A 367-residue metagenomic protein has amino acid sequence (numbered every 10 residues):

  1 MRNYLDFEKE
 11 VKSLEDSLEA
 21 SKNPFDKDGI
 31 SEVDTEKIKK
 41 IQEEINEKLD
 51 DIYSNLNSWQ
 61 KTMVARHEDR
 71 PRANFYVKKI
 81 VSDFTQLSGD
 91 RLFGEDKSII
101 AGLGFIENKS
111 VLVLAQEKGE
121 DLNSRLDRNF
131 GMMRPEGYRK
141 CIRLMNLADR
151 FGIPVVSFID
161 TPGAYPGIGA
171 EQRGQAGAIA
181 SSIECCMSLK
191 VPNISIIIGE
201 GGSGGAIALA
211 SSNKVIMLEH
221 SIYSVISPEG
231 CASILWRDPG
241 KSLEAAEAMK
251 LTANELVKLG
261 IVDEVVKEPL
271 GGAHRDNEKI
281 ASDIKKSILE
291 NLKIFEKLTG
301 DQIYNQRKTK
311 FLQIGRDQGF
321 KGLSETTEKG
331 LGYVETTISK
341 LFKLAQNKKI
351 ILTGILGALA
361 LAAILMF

Functional and structural regions predicted by a protein language model:
M1-S110, E278-F367: Intrinsically disordered, low-complexity segments enriched in small/flexible residues
R2, I159-L289, K297: Conserved catalytic cores of soluble enzyme domains, especially glycine-rich substrate-binding beta-alpha loops
L14, N57, V113, D160 (+3 more regions): Terminal peptide-recognition signature
E47, S54, K79, L87 (+4 more regions): Glycine-rich beta-alpha loop segments
T62-A65, L126-F130, G271-H274: Short hinge/gating elements
M63, L103-F105, S110-L114, V156-F158 (+4 more regions): Structured core elements
P71-A73, D121-N123, Y165-G167: Short active-site-adjacent helix-start/loop capping segments
